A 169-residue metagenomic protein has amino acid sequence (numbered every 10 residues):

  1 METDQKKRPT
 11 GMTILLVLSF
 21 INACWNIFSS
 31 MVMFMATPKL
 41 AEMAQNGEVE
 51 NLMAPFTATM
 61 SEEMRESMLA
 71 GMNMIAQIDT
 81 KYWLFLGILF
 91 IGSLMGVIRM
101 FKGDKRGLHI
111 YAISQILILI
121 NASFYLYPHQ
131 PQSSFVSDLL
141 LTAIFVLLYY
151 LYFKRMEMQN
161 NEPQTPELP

Functional and structural regions predicted by a protein language model:
E2-P169: Topology signature of small-to-medium multi-pass alpha-helical membrane proteins
